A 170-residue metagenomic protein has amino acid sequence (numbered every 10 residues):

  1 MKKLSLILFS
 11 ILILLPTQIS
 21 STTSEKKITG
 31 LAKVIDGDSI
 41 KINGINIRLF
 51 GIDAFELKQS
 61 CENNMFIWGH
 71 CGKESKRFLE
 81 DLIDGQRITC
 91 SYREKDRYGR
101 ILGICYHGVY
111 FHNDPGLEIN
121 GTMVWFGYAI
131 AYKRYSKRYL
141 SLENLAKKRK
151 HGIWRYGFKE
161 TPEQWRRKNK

Functional and structural regions predicted by a protein language model:
K2-K170: Small beta-barrel nucleic-acid-binding modules, primarily SNase/OB-fold domains and secondarily Tudor-like barrels
